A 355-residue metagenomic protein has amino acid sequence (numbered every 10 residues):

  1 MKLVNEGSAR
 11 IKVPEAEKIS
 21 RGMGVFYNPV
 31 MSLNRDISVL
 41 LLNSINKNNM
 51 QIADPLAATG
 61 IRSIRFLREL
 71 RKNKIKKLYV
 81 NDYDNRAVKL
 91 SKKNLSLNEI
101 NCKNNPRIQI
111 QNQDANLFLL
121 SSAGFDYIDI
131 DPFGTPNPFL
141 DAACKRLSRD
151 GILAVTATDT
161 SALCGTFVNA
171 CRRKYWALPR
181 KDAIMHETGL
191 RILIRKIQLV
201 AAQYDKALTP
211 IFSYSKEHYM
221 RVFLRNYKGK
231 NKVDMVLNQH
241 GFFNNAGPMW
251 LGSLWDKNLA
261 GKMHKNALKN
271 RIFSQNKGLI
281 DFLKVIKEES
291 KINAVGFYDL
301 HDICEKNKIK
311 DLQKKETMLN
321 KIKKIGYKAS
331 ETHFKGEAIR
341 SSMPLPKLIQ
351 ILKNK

Functional and structural regions predicted by a protein language model:
M1-K355: SAM-dependent transferase fold signal centered on methyltransferase-like domains, encompassing both Class I
